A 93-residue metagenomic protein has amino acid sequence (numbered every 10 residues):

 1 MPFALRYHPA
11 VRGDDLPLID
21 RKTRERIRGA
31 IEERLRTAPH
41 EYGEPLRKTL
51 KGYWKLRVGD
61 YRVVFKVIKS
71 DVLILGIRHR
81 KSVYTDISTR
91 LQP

Functional and structural regions predicted by a protein language model:
M1-G29: Arg/Lys-rich, positively charged N-terminal/basic patches that mediate binding to nucleic acids
P2-A4, E25, V58, K66-P93: Enriched for short, Lys/Arg-rich terminal
A10, K51, S82: Residue-level recognition of oxygen-bearing side chains
G13, T37, S82: Active-site micro-motifs of SAM-dependent methyltransferase domains
E32-R57, T85: A short, surface-exposed loop/turn module that caps and links secondary-structure elements
